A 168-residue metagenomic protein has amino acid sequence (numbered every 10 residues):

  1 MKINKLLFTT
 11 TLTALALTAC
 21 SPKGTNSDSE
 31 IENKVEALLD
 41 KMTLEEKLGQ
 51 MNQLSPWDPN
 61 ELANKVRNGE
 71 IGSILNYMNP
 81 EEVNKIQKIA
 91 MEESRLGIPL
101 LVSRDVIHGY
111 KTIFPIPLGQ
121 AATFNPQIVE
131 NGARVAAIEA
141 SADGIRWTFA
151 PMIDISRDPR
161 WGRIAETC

Functional and structural regions predicted by a protein language model:
M1-F8: Bacterial N-terminal signal peptides that target proteins for export
T10-L15: Sec-dependent N-terminal signal peptides of Gram-positive bacterial secreted proteins and lipoproteins
T18-A19: C-terminal motif of bacterial Sec signal peptides marking the signal peptidase cleavage site
K23-C168: N-terminal beta-rich core of secreted/periplasmic extracellular enzymes
